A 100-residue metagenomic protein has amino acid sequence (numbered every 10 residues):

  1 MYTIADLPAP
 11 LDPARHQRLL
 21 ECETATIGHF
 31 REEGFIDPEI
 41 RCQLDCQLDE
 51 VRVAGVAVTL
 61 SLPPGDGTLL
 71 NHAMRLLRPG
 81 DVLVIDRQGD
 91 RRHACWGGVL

Functional and structural regions predicted by a protein language model:
M1-S61: Intrinsically disordered, low-complexity regions enriched in acidic/Ser/Thr/Pro/Gln residues
L48-V99: A glycine-rich, hydrophobic loop/mini-helix early in the fold
